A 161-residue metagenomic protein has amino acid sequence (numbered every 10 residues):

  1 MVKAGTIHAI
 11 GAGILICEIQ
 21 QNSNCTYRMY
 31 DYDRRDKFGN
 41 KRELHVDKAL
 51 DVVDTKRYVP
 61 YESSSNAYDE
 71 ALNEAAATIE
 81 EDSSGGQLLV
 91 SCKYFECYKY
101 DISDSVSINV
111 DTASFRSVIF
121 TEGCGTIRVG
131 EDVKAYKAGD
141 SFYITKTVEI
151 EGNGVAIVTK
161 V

Functional and structural regions predicted by a protein language model:
M1, V129-T147: Short acidic-glycine-tyrosine-enriched beta hairpin
G5-T26, T145-V161: Ligand-binding loop in jelly-roll beta-barrel domains
T6, D104-V106, S114, D140 (+2 more regions): Surface-exposed loop/turn positions
I7, I16-E18, E74-I79, C97-K99 (+2 more regions): Conserved hydrophobic/aromatic beta-strand scaffold that supports enzyme active sites
C25-T78: Active-site-adjacent segment of 2-oxoglutarate/Fe(II) JmjC oxygenases
N73-S107: A short glycine-rich, His/Asp/Glu-containing loop-to-beta-strand
F95, D101-G130: Glycine- and acidic-residue-biased ligand/ion/polar-headgroup-sensing regions
